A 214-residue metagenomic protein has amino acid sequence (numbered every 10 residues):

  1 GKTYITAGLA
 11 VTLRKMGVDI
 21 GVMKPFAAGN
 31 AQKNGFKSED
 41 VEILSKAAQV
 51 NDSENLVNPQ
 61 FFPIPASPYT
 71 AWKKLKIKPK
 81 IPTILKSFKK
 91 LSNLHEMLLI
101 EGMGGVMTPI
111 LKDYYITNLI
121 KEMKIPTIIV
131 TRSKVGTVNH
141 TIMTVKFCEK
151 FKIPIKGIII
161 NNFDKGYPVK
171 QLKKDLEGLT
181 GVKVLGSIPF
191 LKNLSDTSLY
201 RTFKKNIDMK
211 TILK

Functional and structural regions predicted by a protein language model:
G1: Conserved glycine(s) of the Walker
Y4-K78, P82, K89-K90: N-terminal phosphate/diphosphate-binding loop that engages ATP/GTP or pyrophosphate donors across diverse enzyme folds
I20, L98, T127, I155-K156: Hydrophobic anchor at the start of a short beta-strand that flanks the dinucleotide cofactor-binding loop
K24, I128-T131, K156-N162: Short internal beta-strands
S67-I110, T117: Phosphate-binding/switch loop-helix module in NTP-utilizing enzymes
L111-K134: Inter-motif core of Ras-like GTPase G domains
V145-K214: C-terminal lobe/tail of nucleotide-utilizing enzymes
